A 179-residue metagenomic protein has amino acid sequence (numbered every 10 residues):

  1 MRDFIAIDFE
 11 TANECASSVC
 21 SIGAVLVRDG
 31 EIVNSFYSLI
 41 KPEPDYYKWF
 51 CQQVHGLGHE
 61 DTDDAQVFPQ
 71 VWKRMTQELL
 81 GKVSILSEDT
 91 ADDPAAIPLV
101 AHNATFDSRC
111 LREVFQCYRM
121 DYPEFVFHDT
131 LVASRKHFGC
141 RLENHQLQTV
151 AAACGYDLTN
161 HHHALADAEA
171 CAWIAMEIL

Functional and structural regions predicted by a protein language model:
M1-E113, C117, E124, C140 (+2 more regions): Conserved non-catalytic scaffold segment of RNase H-like nuclease domains
T11-N13, V132, A170: Short, glycine/acidic-enriched loop or turn micro-motifs at the edges of active sites
D107, V126, D167-A170: Catalytic-loop motifs flanking and including active-site residues across diverse enzymes
H128-N144: Short alpha-helix plus adjacent loop in nuclease-associated cores
V132-R135, A152, W173-M176: Generic alpha-helical structural context detector
H163-M176: Acidic, divalent-metal-coordinating active-site segment for phosphoryl/phosphodiester hydrolysis, typified by short
L179: Solvent-exposed interhelical
